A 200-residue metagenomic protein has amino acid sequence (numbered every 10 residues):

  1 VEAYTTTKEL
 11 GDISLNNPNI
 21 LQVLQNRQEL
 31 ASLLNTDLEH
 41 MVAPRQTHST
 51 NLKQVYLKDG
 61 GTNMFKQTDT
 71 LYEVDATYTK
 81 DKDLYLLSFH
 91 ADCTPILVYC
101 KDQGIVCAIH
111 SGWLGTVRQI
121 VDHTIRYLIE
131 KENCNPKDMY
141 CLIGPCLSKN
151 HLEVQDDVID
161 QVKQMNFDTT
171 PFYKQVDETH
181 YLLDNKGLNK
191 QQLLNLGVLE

Functional and structural regions predicted by a protein language model:
V1-E200: Active-site microenvironment for binding and transforming phosphate-containing groups
